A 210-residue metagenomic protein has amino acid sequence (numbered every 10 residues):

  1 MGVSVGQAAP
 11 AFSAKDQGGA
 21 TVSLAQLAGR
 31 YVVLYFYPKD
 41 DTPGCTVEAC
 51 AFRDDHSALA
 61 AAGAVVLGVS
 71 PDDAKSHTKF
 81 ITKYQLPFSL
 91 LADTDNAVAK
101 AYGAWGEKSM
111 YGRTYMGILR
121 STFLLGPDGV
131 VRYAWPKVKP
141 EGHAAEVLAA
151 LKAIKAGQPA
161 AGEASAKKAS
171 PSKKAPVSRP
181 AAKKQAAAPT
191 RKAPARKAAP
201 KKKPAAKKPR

Functional and structural regions predicted by a protein language model:
M1-K197, K201-R210: Chalcogenol-based redox active-site neighborhoods
